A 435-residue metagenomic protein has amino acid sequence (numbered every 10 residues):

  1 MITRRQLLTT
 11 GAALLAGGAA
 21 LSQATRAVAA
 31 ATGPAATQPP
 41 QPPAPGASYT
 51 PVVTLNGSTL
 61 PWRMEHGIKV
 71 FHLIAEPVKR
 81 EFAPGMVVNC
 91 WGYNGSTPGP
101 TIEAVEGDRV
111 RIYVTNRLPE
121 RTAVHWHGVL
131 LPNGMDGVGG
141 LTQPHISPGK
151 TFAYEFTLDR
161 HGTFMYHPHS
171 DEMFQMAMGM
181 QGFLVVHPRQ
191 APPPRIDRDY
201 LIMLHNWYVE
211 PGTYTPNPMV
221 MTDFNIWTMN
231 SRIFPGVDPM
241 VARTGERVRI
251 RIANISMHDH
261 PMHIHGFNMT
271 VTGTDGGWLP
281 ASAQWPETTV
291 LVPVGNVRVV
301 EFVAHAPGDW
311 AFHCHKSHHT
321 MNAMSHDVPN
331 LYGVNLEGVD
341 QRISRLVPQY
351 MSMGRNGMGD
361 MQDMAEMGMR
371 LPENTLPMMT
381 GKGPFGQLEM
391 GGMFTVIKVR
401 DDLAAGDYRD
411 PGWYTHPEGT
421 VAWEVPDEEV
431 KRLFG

Functional and structural regions predicted by a protein language model:
I2-G435: Copper-binding active sites and cupredoxin-like electron-transfer domains, recognizing His/Cys-rich ligand loops
